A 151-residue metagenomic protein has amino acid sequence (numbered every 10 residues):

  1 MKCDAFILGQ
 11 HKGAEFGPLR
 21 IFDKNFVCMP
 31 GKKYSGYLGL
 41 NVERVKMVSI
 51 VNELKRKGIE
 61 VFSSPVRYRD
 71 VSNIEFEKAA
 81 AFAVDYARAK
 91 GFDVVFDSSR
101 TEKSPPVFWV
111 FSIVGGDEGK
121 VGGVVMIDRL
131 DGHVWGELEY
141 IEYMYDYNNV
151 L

Functional and structural regions predicted by a protein language model:
M1-L151: Long, terminal "pre-/pro-" and other extracytoplasmic accessory regions that lie outside the mature folded/catalytic
